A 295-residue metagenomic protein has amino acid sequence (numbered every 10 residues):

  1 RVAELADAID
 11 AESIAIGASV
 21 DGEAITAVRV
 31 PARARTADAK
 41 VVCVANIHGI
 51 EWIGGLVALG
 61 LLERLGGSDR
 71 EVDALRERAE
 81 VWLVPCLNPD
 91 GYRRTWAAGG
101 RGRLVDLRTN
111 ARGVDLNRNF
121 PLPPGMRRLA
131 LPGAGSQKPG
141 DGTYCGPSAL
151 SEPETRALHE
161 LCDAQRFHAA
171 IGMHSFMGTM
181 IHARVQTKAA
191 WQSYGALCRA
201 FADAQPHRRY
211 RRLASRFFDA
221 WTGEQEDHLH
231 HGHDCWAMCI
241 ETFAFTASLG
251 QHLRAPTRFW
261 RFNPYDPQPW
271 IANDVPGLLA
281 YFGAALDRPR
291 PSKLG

Functional and structural regions predicted by a protein language model:
R1-I25: Short glycine- and acidic-rich boundary segments immediately preceding or forming the N-terminal edge of structured
V2, G54-A58, C198: Short, highly selective alpha-helical patches that border small-molecule cofactor pockets in redox/cofactor-processing
S13-G17, R70-A74, Y210-S215: Surface-exposed patches in mature extracellular/periplasmic domains of secreted proteins
I16-A18, V30, A45-I47, V84-P89 (+4 more regions): Active-site-proximal beta-strand/loop segments in catalytic clefts of secreted hydrolases
E23-A24, A32-K40: Proline/glycine-enriched tight loop/beta-turn segments at coil->beta junctions that connect or precede beta-strands
R29-R33, H231: Active-site beta-strand termini and strand-to-loop segments that position acidic
A37-V42, W52-W191, S248-H252: Active-site/substrate-binding loop(s) of hydrolase catalytic cores
A130-G295: C-terminal accessory segments enriched in acidic
